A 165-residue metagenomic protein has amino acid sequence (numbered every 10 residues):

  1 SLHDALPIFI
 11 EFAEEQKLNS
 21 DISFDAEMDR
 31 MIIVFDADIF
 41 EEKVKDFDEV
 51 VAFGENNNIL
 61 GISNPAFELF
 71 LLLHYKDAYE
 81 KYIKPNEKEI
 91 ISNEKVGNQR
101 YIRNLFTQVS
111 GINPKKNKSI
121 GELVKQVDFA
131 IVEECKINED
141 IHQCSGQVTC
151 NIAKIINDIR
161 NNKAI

Functional and structural regions predicted by a protein language model:
L2-L6: Short, small-residue-biased leader/transition segments that mark boundaries at the very start of proteins
E11-N19: Glycine-rich, highly charged phosphate/nucleotide-binding loops
L18-I32, A37-I165: C-terminal accessory helical subdomains adjacent to catalytic cores in phosphodiester- and nucleotide-handling enzymes
